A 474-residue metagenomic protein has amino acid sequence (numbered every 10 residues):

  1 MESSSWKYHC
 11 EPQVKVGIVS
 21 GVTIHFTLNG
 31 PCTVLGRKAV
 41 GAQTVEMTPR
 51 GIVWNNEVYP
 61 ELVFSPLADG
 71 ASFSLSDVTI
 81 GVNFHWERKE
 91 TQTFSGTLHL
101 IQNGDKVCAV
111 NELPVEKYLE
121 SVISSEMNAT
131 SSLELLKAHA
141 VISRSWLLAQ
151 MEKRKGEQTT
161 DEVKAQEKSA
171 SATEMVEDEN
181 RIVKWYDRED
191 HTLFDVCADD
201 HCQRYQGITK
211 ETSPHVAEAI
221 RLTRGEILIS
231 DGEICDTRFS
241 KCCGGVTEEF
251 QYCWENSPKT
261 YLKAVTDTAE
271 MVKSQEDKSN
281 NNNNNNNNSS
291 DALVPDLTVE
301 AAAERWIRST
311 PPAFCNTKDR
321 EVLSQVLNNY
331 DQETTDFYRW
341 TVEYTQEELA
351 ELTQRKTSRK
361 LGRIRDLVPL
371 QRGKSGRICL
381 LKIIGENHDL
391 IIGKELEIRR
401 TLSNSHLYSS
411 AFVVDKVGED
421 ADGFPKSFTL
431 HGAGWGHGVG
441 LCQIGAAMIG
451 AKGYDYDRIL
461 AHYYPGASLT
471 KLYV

Functional and structural regions predicted by a protein language model:
M1-V474: Conserved, single-site charged/polar hotspot
